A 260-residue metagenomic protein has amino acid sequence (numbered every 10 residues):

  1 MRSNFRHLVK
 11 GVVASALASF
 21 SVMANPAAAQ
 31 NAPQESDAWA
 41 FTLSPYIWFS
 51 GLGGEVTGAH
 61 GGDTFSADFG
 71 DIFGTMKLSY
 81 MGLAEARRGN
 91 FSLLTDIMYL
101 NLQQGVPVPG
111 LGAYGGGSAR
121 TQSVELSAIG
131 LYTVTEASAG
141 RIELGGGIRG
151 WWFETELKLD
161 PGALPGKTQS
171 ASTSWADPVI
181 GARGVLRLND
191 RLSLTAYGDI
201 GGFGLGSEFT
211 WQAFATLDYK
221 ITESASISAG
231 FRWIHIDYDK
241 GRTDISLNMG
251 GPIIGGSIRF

Functional and structural regions predicted by a protein language model:
M1-A38: Cleavable N-terminal export/targeting peptides
N25-D96, G255, R259: Short glycine/proline- and aromatic-enriched beta-strand/turn motifs that initiate or cap beta-hairpins
L43-F49, A86, T95-Y99, L144-G150 (+4 more regions): Transmembrane beta-barrel strands of outer-membrane/channel proteins
L43-P45, G82-R88, A128-Y132, G146-I148 (+3 more regions): Residues on the lipid-exposed face of transmembrane beta-strands in outer-membrane beta-barrel proteins
L52-K77, I97-E125, W151-W175, F203-G204 (+1 more regions): Extracellular/periplasm-exposed beta-strand and loop segments of Gram-negative cell-envelope proteins, dominated by
G74-T75, S138, I200-W211: Solvent-exposed loop/turn segments connecting transmembrane beta-strands in outer-membrane beta-barrel proteins
N90-L93, S138, D190-L194, S224-I227: Repeated loop/turn-to-beta-strand initiation elements of outer-membrane beta-barrel proteins
Q212-F260: Predominantly the C-terminal beta-signal and adjacent terminal strand-loop region of outer-membrane beta-barrel
